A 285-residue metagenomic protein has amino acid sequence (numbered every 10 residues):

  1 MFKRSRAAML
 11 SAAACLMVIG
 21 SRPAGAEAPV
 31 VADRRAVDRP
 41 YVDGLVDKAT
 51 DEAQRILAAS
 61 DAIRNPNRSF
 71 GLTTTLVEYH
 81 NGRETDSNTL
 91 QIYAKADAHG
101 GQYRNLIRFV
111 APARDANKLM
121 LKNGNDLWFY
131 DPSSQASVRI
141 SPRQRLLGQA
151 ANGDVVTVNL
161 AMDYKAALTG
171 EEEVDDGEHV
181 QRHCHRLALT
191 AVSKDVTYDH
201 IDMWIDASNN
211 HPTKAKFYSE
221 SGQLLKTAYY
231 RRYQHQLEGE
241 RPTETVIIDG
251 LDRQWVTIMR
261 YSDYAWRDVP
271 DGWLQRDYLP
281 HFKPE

Functional and structural regions predicted by a protein language model:
M1-S11: Bacterial N-terminal signal peptides that target proteins for export
S11-I19: Bacterial N-terminal signal peptides
S21-P29: Signal peptide processing junction and immediate N-terminal pro/mature segment of secreted/exported proteins
P29, P40-G44, K48-S133: N-terminal mature ectodomain segment of secretory-pathway/periplasmic proteins
Q54-R55, T157-E171, G222-T227: A short, amphipathic edge element
Q91-D97, A167-E178, R231-Y233: Short amphipathic beta-strand and strand-loop transition segments with alternating hydrophobic
D126, Y130, A136-I140, Q149-V155 (+1 more regions): Gly/Pro-enriched, hydrophobic low-complexity segments that function as extracytoplasmic propeptides/linkers
Q275-P284: Short, low-complexity, Pro/Ser/Thr/Gly-rich segments in the mature regions of secreted, periplasmic
